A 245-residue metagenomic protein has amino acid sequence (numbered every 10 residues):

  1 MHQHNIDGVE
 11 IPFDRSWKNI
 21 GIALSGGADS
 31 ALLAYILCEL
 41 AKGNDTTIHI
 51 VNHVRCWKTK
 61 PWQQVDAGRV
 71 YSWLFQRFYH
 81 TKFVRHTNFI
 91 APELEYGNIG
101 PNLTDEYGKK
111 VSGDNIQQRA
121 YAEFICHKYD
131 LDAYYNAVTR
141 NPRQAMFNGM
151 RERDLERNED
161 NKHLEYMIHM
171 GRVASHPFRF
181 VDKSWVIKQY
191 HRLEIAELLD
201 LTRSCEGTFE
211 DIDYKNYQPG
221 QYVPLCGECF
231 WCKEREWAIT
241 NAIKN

Functional and structural regions predicted by a protein language model:
M1-N245: Nucleotide-activated chemistry modules centered on ATP-dependent adenylation/adenylyltransferase
